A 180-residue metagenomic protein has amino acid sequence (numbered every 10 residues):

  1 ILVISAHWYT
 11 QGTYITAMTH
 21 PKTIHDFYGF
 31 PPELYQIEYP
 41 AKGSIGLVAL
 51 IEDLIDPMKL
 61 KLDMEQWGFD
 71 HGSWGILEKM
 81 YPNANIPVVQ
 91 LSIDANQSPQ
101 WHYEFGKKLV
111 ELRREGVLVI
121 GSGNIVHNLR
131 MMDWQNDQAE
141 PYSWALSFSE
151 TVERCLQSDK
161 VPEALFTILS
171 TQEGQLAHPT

Functional and structural regions predicted by a protein language model:
I1-L54, M58, L62: A short aromatic-anchored loop/beta-hairpin motif
L2-H7, S92-D94, I120-S122: Short beta-strand segments
H7-T10, N124-N128: Gly/Ser/Thr-rich loops at beta-strand to alpha-helix junctions that form or flank small-molecule/cofactor-binding
D26-P31, Y81-V89, F166-T167: Short, basic/glycine-rich phosphate-binding loops at helix/coil junctions that contact nucleotide phosphates
L34-K42, M64, S92-P99, Q175: Flexible, glycine/proline-enriched loop segments at strand-loop-helix junctions that form or flank small-ligand binding
G43, L47, W101-E104, W144 (+1 more regions): Soluble or luminal CAZymes and related metallo-dependent hydrolases
V48-Y103, K108: Internal, conserved structured core segments that host functional sites
P57, P87, A95-Q97, E111-L118 (+1 more regions): Surface-exposed, charge/polar-rich loops and edge strands
